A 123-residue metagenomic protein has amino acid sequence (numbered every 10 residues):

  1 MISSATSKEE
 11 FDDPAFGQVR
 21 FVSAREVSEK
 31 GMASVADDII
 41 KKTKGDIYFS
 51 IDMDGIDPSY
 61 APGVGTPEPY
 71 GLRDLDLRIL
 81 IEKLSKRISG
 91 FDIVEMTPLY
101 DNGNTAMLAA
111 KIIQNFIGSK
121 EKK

Functional and structural regions predicted by a protein language model:
M1-K123: Conserved alpha-helical scaffold segments that buttress catalytic/binding sites
